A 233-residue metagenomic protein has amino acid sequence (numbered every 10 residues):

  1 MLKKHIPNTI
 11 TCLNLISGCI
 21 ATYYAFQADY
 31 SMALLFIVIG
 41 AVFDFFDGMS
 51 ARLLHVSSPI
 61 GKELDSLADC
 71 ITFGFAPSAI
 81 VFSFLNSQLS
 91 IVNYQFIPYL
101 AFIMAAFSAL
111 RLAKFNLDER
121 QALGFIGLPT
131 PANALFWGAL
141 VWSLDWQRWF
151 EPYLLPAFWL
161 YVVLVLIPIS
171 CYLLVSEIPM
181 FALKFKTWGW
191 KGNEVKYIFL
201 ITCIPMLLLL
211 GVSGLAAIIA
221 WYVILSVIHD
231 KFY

Functional and structural regions predicted by a protein language model:
M1-F45, L207, G214, I218 (+1 more regions): Topogenic membrane-insertion module of multi-pass membrane proteins
L2, P7-T11, L53-F115: Multi-pass membrane catalytic core of lipid/isoprenoid biosynthesis enzymes
N8-L15, I71-T72, G189-I201: Short hydrophobic alpha-helical membrane-embedded segments
I16, V42, F46-S50, L67 (+1 more regions): Active-site His/Glu-centered metal-binding helix of metallohydrolases
I20-L35, F75-Y99, L140-V162, L209-S213: Helix-coil boundary and interhelical linker segments in multi-pass alpha-helical membrane proteins
F46-L53, L110-N116, V141, V227-Y233: Juxtamembrane membrane-interface segments at transmembrane alpha-helix termini
D47-S58, F115-L123, A182, K186: Cytosolic, membrane-interface loops and tails of multi-pass inner-membrane proteins
F125-Y233: C-terminal membrane-associated helical module and adjoining short loops/tails
